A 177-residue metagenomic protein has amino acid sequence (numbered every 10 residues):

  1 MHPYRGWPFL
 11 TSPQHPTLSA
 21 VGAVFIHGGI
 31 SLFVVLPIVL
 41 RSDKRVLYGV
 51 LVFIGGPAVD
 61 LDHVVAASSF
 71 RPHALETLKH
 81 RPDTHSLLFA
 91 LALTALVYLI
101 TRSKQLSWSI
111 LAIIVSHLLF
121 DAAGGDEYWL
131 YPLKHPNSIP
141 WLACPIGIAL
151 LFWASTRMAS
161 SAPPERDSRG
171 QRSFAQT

Functional and structural regions predicted by a protein language model:
M1-T177: N-terminal membrane-targeting hydrophobic helices
